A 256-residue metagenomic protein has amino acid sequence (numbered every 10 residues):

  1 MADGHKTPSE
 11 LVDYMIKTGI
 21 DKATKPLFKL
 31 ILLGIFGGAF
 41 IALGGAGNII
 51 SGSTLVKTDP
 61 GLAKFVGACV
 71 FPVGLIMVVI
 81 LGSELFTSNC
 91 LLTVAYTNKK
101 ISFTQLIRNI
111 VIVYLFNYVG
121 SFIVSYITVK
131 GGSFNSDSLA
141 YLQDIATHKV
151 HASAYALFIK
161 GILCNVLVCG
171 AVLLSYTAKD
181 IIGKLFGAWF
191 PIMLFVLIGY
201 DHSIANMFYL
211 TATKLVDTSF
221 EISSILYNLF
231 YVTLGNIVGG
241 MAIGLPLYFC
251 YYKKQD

Functional and structural regions predicted by a protein language model:
M1-D256: Alpha-helical transmembrane segments and their helix-helix packing motifs
